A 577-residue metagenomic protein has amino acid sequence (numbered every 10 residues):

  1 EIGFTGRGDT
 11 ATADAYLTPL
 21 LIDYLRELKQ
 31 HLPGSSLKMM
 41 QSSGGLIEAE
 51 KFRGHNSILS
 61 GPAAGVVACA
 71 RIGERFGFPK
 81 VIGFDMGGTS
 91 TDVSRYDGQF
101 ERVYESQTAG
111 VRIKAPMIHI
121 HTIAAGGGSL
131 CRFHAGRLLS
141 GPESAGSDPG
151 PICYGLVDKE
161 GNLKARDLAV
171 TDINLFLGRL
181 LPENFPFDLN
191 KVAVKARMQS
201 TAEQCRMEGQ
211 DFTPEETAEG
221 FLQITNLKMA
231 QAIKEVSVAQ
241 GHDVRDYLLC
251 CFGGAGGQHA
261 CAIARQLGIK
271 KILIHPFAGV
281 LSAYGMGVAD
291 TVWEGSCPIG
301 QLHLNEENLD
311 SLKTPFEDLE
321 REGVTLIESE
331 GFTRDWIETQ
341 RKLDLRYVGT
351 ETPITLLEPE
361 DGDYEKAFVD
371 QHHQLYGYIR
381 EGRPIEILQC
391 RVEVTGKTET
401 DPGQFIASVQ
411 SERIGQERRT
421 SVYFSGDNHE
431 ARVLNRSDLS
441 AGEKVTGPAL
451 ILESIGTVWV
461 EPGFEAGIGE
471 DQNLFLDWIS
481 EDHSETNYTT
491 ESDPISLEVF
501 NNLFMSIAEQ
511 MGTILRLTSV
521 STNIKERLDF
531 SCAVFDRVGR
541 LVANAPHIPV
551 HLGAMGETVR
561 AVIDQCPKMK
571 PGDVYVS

Functional and structural regions predicted by a protein language model:
E1-G3, Q41-L46, A63-G65, T89 (+4 more regions): Short acidic loop-to-helix transition motifs that present clustered carboxylates
E1-P62, G150-A202, G539: Gly/Ser/Thr-rich active-site cleft segment
A13, P19-L59, F76-K80, D97-I118 (+10 more regions): N-terminal glycine/serine-rich phosphate-binding loop of ATP-dependent small-molecule kinases, especially carbohydrate
L32, G73, S237: Hydrophobic pocket-lining residues that define ligand/cofactor binding sites across diverse proteins
G44-G45, V67-C69, Q107-T108, K234-V238 (+1 more regions): A generic local structural motif
R53-S60, A64-L175, C261-Q301: Glycine-rich phosphate-binding loop of actin/hexokinase-like ATP-binding domains
F78, G88, G141, A145-S147 (+3 more regions): C-terminal, non-catalytic interaction/recognition modules in large multi-subunit enzymes and RNPs
